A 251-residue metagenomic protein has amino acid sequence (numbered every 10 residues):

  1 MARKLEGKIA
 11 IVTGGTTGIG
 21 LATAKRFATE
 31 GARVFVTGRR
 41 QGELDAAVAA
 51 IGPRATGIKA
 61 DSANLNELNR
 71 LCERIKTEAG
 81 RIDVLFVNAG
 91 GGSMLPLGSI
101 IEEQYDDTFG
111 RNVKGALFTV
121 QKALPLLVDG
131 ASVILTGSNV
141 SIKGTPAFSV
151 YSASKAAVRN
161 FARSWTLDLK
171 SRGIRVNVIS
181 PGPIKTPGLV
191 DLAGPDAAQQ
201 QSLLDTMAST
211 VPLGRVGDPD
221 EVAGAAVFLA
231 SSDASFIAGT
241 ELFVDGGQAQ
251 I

Functional and structural regions predicted by a protein language model:
I9, T16-G18: Conserved glycine-rich cofactor-binding loop
P96-L97, I101-F109, M207: Substrate-binding pocket helix/loop in short-chain dehydrogenase/reductase
V120, S154, A162: Active-site helix of classical SDR
P125, L167-D168, S235: Alpha-helical segment proximal to the catalytic Tyr-Lys
S138: Residue(s) in the substrate-gating loop at a strand-loop-helix junction that position the organic substrate next
K143, V227, A238-I251: Short C-terminal tail/terminal secondary-structure segment of NAD(P)H-dependent dehydrogenase/reductase domains
K170, R175, I237-G239: Short, small/polar-rich loop/turn modules that mediate ligand/substrate recognition or access, typified
